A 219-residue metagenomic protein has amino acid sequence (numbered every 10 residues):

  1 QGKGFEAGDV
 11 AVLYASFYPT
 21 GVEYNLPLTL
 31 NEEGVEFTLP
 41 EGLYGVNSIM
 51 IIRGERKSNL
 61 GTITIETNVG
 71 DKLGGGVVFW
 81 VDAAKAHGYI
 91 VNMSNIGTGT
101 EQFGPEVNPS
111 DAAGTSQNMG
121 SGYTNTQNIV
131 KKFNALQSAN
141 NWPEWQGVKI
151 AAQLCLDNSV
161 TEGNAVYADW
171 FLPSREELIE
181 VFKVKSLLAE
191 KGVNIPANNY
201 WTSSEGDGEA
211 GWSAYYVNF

Functional and structural regions predicted by a protein language model:
Q1-K57: Immunoglobulin-like IPT/TIG beta-sandwich domains and homologous Ig-like subdomains
G4, F17, E41, R53 (+4 more regions): A mature extracytoplasmic/lumenal domain signature
L30-E32, I65, G206: Generic beta-strand structural signal
V35, I49, V91, L172-S174 (+1 more regions): Residue-level detector of buried hydrophobic side-chain packing in well-ordered secondary-structure elements
R56-I65: Edge beta-strands of extracellular beta-sandwich domains
E66-G163, A168-W170, T202, G211-N218: Extracellular adhesion/carbohydrate-recognition regions
V148, R175-F219: C-terminal, surface-exposed recognition/capping segments
